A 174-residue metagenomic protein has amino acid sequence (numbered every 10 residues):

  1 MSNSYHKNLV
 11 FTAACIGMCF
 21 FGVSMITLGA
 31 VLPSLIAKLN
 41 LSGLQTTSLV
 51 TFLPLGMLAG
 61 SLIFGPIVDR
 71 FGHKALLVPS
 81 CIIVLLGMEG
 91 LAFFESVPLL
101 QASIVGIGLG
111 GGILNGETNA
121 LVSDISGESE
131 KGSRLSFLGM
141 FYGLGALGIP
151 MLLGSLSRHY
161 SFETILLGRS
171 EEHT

Functional and structural regions predicted by a protein language model:
V10, I16-P33: Extracytoplasmic
M18, V50, P54, S133-G143: Small-residue-rich transmembrane alpha-helices and their cytosolic helix-loop interfaces in multi-pass secondary
I26, P54-L62, L147: Residue-level signature of mid-helix packing/kink "hotspots" within the transmembrane helices of 12-pass Major
A59-E95: Conserved MFS/SLC helix-loop-helix module at the cytosolic interface between two early adjacent transmembrane helices
G87, P98-G106: Paired small-residue
I104-M140: Cytoplasmic helix-loop-helix junction between adjacent transmembrane helices in 12-TM secondary transporters
F137-E172: Helix-loop-helix hairpin linking two adjacent transmembrane segments in secondary transporters
